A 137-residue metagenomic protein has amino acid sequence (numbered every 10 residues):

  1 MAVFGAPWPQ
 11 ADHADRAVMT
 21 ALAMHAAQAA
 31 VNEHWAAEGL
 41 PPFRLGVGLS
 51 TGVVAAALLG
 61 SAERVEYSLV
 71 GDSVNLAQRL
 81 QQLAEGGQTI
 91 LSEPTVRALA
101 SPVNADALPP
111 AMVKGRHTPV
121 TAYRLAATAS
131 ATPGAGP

Functional and structural regions predicted by a protein language model:
M1-R16, A30-D72, L99, R116-R124: Catalytic core of nucleotidyl cyclases, primarily class III adenylyl/guanylyl cyclases
V3, H25, S92: Replace "UDP/GDP/ADP/TDP-sugars" with "nucleotide-sugars
A17-T20, A27, L76-L80, T95: Structural preference for long, well-ordered alpha-helical segments in enzyme cores
M24, L49, L80, G115: Residue-level signature of catalytic and energy-coupling elements of molecular machines, predominantly ATP/GTP-dependent
V54-A56, A77, L83-P137: Cytosolic regulatory/linker segments at or just downstream of nucleotide-handling modules in signal-transduction
